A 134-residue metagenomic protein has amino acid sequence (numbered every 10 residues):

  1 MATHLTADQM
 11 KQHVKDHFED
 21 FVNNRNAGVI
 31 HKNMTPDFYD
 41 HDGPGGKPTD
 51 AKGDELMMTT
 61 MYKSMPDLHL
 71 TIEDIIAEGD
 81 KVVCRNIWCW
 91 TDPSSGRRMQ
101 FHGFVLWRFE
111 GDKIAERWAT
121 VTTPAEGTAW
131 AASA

Functional and structural regions predicted by a protein language model:
M1-P36, A132-A134: Short, low-complexity N-terminal intrinsically disordered segments enriched in polar/charged residues
A7, A27-G79: A solvent-exposed, acidic/Ser-Thr-rich amphipathic alpha-helical stretch
D37, R85-T91: Generic short beta-strand segments
M58, L70-I76, I87-C89, H102-W107: Hydrophobic/aromatic beta-strand elements that line small-molecule binding cavities or substrate pockets in beta-rich
K63-S64, W90-Q100: Short, cysteine-centered beta-strand-loop-beta hairpins and adjacent loop/turn segments enriched in charged/polar
I75-V82, R108-I114: A short, structured loop/turn motif at beta-sheet edges
Q100-W118: A contiguous, mid-protein "functional segment" used to position or interact with cofactors/ions or partner subunits
E116-A134: Low-complexity, intrinsically disordered terminal/linker segments enriched in charged and Gly/Pro repeats
